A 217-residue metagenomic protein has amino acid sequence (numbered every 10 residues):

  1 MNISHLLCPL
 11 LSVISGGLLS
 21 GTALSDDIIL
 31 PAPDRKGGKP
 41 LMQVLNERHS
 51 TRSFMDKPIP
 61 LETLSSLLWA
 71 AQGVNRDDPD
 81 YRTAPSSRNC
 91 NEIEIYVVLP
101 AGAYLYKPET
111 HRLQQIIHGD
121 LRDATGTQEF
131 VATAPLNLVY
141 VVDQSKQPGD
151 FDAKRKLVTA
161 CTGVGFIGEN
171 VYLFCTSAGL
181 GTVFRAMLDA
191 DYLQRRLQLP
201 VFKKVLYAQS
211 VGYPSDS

Functional and structural regions predicted by a protein language model:
M1-L10: Bacterial N-terminal signal peptides that target proteins for export
P9, A23-S25, R195-R196: Short linear sequence motif anchored by a di-proline
A23-A134: N-terminal amphipathic, basic helical "cap/leader" segment at the start of enzyme domains
A32-K36, K204-S217: C-terminal helix-cap and adjacent tail motif
R48, L67, I95, L136-Q147 (+1 more regions): Small-aliphatic-rich amphipathic alpha-helix that forms the alpha element of a beta-alpha
Y192-L206: Short, electropositive alpha-helical surface patch
